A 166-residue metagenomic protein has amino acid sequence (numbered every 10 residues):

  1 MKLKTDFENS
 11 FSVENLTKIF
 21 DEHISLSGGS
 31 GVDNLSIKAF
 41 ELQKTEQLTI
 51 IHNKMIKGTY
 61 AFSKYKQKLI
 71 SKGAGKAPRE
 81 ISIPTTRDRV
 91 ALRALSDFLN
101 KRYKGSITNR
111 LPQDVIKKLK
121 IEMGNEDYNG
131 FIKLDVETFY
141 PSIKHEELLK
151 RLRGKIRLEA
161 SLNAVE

Functional and structural regions predicted by a protein language model:
M1-K54: Non-catalytic, polymerase-adjacent accessory regions of viral genome-replication enzymes
G29-K38, S63-V90, I107: Short, conserved non-catalytic motifs in the polymerase core
T49-Q67: An acidic intrinsically disordered interaction segment
E80-S82, I116-M123: Catalytic micro-motifs at enzyme active sites that drive phosphoryl/nucleotidyl and oxygen chemistry
A91, Y103, P141-K144: Short helix/loop capping segments that flank catalytic or ligand/cofactor-binding pockets
A91-L99: Active/ligand-binding-proximal structured segments within catalytic/core domains that scaffold catalytic residues
R102-N109: Short, polar/flexible loop-turn hinges at active-site or ligand-entry regions and domain interfaces
M123-E166: Conserved polymerase palm-domain catalytic core
